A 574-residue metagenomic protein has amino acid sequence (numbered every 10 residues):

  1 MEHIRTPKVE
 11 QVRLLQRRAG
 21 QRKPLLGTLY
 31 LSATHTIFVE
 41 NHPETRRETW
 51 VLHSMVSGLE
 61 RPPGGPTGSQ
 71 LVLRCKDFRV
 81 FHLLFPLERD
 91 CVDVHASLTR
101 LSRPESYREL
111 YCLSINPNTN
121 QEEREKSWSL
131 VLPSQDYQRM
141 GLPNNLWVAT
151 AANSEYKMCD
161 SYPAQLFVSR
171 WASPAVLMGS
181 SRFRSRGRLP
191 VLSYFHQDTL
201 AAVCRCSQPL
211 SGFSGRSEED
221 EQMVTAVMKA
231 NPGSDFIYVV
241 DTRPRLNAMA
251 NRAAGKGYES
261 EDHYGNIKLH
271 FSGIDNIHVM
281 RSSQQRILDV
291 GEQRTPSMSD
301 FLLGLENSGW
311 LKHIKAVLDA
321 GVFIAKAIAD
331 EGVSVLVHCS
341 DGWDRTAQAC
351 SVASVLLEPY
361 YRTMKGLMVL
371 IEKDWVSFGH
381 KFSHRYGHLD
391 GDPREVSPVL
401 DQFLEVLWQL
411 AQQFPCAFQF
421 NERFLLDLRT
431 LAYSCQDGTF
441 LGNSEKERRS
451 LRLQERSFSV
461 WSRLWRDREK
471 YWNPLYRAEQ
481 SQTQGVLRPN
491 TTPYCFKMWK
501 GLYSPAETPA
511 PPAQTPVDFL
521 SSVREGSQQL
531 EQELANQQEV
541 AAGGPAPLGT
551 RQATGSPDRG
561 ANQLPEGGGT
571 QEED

Functional and structural regions predicted by a protein language model:
M1-V335, S351-D574: Cys-dependent protein tyrosine phosphatase-like superfamily
V337-C339: Hydrophobic anchor at the beta1->P-loop junction of P-loop NTPases
D341-A347: Ser/Thr-glycine-rich phosphate-binding loops at phosphate-binding pockets of nucleotides, nucleotide cofactors
